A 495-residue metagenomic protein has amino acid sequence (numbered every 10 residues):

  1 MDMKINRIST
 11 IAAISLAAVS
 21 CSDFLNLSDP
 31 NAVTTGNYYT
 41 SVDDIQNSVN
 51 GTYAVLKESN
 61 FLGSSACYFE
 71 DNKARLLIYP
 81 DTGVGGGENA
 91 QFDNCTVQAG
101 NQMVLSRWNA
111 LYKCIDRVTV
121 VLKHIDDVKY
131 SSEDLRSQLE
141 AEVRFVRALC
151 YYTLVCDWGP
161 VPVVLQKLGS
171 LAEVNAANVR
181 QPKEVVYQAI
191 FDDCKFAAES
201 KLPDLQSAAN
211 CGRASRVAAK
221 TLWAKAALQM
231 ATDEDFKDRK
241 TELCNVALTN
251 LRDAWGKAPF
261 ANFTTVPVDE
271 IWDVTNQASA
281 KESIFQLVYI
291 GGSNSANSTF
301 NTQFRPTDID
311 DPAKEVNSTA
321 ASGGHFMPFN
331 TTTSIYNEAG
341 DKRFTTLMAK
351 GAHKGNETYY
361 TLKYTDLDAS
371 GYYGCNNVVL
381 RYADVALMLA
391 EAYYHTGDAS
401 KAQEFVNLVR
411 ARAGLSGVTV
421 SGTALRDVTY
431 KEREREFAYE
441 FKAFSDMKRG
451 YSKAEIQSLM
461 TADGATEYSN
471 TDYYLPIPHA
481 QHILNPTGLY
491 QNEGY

Functional and structural regions predicted by a protein language model:
I5, A12, C21-E70, V120 (+2 more regions): Acidic, glycine-rich segments characteristic of secretory precursors and extracytoplasmic regions
G36, G63-T82, V164-Q166, L202-A218 (+2 more regions): Short, surface-exposed recognition loops and adjoining beta-strand edges that mediate ligand/DNA contacts, enriched
D43-D44, V49, Y53-N60, L76-L77 (+3 more regions): Elongated scaffold/linker segments in the mid-to-C-terminal portions of large proteins
Q46-N50, A54-F61, G83-W158, R180-Q188 (+5 more regions): Conserved, well-structured interaction surfaces
